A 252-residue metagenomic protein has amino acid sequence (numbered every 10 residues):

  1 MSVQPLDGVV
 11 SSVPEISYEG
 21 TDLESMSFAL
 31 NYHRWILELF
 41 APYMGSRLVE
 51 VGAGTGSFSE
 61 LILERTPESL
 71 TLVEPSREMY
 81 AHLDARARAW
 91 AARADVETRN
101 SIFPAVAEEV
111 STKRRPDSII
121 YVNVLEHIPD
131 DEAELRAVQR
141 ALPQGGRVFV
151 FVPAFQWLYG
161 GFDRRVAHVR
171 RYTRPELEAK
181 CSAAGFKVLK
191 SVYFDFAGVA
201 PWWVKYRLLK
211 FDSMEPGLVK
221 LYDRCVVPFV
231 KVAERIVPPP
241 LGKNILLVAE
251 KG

Functional and structural regions predicted by a protein language model:
M1-V122, A133-L135, P240-I245: Conserved N-terminal segment of class I S-adenosyl-L-methionine
L6, S12, S27, E109-T112 (+1 more regions): A C-terminal cap/extension of S-adenosyl-L-methionine-dependent methyltransferases that defines the acceptor-substrate
T21, V148-R170, R174-S182, V204: Short, glycine-/aromatic-enriched active-site segment of Class I SAM-dependent methyltransferases
S57, M79, Q156-L158, A197: Feature marks short, surface-exposed loop/turn motifs that line or immediately flank catalytic pockets and channel
V122-L125, F151: Residues lining the SAM
E132-R147: A short glycine-rich, Lys/Arg-flanked "PGG" loop and its adjoining helix->strand segment in the class I
F186-A197: Conserved S-adenosyl-L-methionine
